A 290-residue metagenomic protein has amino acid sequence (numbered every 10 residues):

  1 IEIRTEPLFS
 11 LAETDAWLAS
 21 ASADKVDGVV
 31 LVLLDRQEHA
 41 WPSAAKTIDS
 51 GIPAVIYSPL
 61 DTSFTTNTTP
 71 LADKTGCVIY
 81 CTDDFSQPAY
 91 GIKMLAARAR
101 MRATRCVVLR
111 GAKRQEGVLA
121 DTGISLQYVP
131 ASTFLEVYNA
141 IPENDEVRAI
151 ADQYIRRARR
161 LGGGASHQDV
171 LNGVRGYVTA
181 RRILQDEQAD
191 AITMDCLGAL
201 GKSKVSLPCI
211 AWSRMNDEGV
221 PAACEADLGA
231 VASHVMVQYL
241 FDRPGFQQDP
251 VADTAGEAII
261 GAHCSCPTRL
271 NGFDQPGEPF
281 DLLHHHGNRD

Functional and structural regions predicted by a protein language model:
I1-I79, D83-A99, T122-A191: Metallocofactor- and cofactor-centric catalytic cores in central/energy metabolism, strongly enriched
L11-A12, E38-H39, S63-F64, K113-E116 (+2 more regions): Flexible loop/turn segments at secondary-structure boundaries
D27-G28, T104-R105, V220-A222: Short active-site oxyanion
D35, I52, S58, T122-S125 (+2 more regions): Anaerobic metallocofactor- and corrinoid-dependent redox/one-carbon enzyme cores, especially those from methanogenesis
F85-K113, G245-R269: Internal, active-site/partner-interface "lid" segment
R105-S132: Gly/Ser-rich, acidic/histidine-flanked active-site/gating loops
E116-V118, V129, V137-Y138, G201-S203: Short helix/loop capping segments that flank catalytic or ligand/cofactor-binding pockets
